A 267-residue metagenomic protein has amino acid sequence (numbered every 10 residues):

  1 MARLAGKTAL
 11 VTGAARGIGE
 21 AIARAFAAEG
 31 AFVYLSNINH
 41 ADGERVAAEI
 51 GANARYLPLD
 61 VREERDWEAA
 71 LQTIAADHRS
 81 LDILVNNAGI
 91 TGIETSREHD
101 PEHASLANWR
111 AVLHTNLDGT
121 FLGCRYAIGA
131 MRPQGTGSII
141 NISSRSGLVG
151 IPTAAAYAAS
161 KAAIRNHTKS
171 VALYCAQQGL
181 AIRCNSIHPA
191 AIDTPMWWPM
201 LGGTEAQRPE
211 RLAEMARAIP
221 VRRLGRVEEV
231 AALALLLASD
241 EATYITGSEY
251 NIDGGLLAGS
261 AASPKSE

Functional and structural regions predicted by a protein language model:
T8, A15-R16, N39: Conserved glycine-rich cofactor-binding loop
E29-R45: Conserved glycine-rich Rossmann-like NAD(P)H-binding loop of the short-chain dehydrogenase/reductase
T95-L113, R211, M215: Substrate-binding pocket helix/loop in short-chain dehydrogenase/reductase
E98, L235, T246-E267: Short C-terminal tail/terminal secondary-structure segment of NAD(P)H-dependent dehydrogenase/reductase domains
C124, S160, T168: Active-site helix of classical SDR
S144: Residue(s) in the substrate-gating loop at a strand-loop-helix junction that position the organic substrate next
A181-R183, I245-G247: Short, small/polar-rich loop/turn modules that mediate ligand/substrate recognition or access, typified
